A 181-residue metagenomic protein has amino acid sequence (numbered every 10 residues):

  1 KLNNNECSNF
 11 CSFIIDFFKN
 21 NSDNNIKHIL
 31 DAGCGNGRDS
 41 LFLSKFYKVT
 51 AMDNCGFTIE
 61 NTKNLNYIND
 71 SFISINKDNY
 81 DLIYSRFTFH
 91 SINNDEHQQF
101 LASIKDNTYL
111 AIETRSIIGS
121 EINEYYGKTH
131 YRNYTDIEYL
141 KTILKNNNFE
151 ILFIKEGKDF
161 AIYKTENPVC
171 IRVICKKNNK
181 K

Functional and structural regions predicted by a protein language model:
K1-N76, D95, L110-K177: Class I (Rossmann-like) S-adenosyl-L-methionine-dependent methyltransferase catalytic domain, capturing the SAM-binding
L41-S44, L101-K105: A structural alpha-helix within SAM-dependent methyltransferase catalytic domains
Y84: A conserved beta-strand element that flanks and buttresses the S-adenosyl-L-methionine
T88: Hydrophobic adenine-recognition pocket in adenosine-nucleotide-binding enzymes
I92-S103: A short, conserved alpha-helix within the catalytic core of class I
K180-K181: Short, charged low-complexity linker/loop segments at the C-terminal edge of domains
